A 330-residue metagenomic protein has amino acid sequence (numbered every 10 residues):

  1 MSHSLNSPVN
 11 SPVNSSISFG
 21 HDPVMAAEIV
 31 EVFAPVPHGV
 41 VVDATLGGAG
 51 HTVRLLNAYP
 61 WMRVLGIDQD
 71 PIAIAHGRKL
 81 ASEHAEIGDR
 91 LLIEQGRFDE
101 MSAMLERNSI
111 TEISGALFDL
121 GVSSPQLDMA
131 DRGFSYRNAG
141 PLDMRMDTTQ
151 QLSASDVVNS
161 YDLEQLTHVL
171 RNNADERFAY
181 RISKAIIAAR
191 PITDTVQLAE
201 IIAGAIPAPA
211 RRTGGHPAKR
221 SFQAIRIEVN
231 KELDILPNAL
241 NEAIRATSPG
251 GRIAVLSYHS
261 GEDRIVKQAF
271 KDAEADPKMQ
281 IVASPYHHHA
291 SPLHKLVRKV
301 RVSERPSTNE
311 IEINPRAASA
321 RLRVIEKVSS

Functional and structural regions predicted by a protein language model:
M1-N10, N14-S330: S-adenosyl-L-methionine-dependent methyltransferase catalytic core, i.e., the SAM/SAH-binding region
